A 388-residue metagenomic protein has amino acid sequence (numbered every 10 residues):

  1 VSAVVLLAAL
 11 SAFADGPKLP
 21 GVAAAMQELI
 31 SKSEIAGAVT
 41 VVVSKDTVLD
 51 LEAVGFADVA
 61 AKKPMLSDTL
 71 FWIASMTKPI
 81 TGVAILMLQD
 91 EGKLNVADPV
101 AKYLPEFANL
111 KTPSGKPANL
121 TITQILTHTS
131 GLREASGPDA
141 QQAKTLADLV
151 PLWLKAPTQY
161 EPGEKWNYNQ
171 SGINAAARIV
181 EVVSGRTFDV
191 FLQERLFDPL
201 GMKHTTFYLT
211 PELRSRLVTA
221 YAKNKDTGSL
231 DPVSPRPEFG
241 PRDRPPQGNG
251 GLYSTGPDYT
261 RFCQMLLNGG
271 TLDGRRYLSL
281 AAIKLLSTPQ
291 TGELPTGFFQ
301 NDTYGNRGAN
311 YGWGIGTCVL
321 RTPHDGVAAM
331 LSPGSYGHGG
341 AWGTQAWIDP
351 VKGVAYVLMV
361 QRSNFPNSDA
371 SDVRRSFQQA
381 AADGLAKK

Functional and structural regions predicted by a protein language model:
V1-S11: Bacterial N-terminal signal peptides
G16-F71, K93, E106-L110, P151 (+2 more regions): Short, conserved catalytic-motif segment at the N-terminal edge
P20-Q27, T40, D46, L70-V100 (+3 more regions): Active-site SXXK
D58, K111-P333: Short, surface-exposed loop or secondary-structure junction motifs that flank catalytic or metal-binding residues
V96-T112, L200: Short, glycine/proline-biased beta-turn/loop segments that scaffold the active-site neighborhood
S335, W342-A355: Short, surface-exposed beta-strand/loop micro-motifs that present aromatic residues
R362-R374: A short acidic/glycine-rich loop-to-helix N-cap element
